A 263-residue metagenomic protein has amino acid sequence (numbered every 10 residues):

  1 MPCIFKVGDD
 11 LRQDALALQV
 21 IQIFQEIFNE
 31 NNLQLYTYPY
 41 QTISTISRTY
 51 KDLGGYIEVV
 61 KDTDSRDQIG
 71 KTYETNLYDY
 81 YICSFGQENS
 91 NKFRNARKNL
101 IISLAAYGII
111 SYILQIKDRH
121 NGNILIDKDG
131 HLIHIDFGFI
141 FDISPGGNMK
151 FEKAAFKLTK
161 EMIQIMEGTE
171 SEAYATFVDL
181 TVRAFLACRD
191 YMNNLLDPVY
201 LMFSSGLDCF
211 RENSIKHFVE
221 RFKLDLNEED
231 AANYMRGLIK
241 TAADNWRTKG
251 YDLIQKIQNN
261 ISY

Functional and structural regions predicted by a protein language model:
M1-A106, N121, I126-Y263: ATP-dependent kinase catalytic cores of phosphoinositide-metabolizing enzymes and PI3K-like protein kinases
Q115, H120-N121: Canonical protein kinase catalytic loop motif
